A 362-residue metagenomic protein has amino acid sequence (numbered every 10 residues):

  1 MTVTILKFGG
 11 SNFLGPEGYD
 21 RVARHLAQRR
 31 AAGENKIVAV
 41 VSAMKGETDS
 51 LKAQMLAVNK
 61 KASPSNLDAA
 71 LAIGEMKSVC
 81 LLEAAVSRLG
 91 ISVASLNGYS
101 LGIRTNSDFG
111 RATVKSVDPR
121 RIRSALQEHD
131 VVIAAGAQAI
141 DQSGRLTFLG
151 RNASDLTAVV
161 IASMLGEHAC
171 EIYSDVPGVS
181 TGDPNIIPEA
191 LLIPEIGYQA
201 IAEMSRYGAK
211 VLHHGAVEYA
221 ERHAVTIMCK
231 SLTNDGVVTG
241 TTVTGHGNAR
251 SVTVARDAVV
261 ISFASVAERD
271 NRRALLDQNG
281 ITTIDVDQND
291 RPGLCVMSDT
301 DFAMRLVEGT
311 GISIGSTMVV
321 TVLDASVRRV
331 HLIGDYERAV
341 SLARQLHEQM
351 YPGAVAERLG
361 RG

Functional and structural regions predicted by a protein language model:
M1-V217, A264, L306, G315-T317 (+3 more regions): Nucleotide/pyrophosphate-binding catalytic subdomain
L89, H223, N279: Conserved dinucleotide-binding and phosphotransfer motif residues
S100-R104, T233-V238, Q288-R291: Short linear loop/turn motifs
V131, A224, A258-V260: A residue-level signal for beta-strand positions that form part of recognition/binding surfaces within mature
A135, Y173, K230, I284-V286 (+1 more regions): Generic beta-strand/beta-sheet core signal
A202-R256: A conserved active-site cap/scaffold subdomain adjacent to cofactor or substrate pockets
T241-G362: A conserved regulatory-domain signal marking ACT and ACT-like small-molecule sensing domains and adjacent regulatory
